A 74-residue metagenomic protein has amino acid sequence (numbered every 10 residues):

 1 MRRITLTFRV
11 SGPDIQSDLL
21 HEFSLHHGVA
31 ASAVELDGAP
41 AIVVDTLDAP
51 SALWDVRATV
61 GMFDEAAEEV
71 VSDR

Functional and structural regions predicted by a protein language model:
M1, V44-D45, S72: Generic preference for hydrophobic/aromatic residues in regular secondary structure cores
M1-R2, A33-A39: Short, ordered beta-strand-loop transition motifs
M1-V10: Short glycine-/aliphatic-rich beta-strand segments at the starts of folded cytosolic domains
V10-V29: Short amphipathic alpha-helix segments
G12-I15, T46-L53: Helix N-cap motif at beta-to-alpha junctions
L19-L25, A52-D64: Short amphipathic alpha-helices in soluble, non-transmembrane regions that often serve as interface/regulatory elements
V29-L36, R57-R74: Conserved short beta-strand edge segments in small beta-sheet-based binding/regulatory domains
L36-A49: A generic structural motif
